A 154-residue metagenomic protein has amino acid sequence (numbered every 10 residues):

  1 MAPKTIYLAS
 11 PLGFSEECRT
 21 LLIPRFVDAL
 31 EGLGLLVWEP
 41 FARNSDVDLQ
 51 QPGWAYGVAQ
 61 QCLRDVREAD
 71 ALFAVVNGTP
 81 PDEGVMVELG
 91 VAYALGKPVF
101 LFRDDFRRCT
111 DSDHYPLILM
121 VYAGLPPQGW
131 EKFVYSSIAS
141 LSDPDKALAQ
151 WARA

Functional and structural regions predicted by a protein language model:
M1-A154: Conserved catalytic or regulatory cores that recognize and/or transform ribose-phosphate-containing ligands
